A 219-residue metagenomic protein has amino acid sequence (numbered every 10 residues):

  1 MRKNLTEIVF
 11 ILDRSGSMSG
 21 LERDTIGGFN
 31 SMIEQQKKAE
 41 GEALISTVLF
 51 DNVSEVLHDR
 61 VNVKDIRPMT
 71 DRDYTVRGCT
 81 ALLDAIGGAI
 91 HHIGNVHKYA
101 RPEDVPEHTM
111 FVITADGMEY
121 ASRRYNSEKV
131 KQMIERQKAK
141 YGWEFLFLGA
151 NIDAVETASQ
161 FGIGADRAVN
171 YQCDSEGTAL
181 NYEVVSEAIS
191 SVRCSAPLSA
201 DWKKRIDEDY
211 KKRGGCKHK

Functional and structural regions predicted by a protein language model:
M1-K219: Acidic, low-complexity intrinsically disordered regions
